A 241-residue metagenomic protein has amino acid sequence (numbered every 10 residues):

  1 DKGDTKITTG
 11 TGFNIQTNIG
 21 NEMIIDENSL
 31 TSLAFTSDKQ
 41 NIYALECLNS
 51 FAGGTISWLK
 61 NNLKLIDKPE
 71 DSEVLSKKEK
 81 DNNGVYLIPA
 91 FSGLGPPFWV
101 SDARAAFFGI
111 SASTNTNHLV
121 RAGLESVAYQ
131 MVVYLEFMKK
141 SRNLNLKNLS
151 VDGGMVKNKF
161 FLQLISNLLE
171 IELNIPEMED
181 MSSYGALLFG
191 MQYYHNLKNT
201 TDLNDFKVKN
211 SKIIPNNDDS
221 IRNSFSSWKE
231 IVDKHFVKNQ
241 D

Functional and structural regions predicted by a protein language model:
D1-D4, T17: Conserved phosphate-binding catalytic cores of ATP/NTP-utilizing and phosphoryl-transfer enzymes
T5-I7, S150: Conserved beta-strand elements of the Class I
F13: Active-site PLP attachment segment
T17-D241: Glycine/Thr-rich phosphate-binding loops that ligate phosphate moieties of nucleotide and other phosphorylated ligands
